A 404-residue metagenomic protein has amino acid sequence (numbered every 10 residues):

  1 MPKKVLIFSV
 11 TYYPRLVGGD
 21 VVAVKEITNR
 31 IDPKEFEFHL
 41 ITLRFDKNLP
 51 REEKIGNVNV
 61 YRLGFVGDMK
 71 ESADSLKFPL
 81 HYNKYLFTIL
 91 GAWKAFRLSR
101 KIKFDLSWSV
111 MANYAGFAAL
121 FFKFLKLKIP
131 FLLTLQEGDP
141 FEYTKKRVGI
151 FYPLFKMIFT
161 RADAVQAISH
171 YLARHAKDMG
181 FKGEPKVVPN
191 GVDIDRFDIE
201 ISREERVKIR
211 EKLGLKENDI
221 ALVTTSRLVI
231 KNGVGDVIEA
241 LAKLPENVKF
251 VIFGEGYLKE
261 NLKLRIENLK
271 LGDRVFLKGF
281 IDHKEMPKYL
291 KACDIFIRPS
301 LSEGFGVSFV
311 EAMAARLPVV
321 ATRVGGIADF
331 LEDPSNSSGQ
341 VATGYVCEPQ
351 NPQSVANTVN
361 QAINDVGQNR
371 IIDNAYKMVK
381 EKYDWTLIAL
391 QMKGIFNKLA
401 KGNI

Functional and structural regions predicted by a protein language model:
M1-N59, A242, T386, I404: N-terminal subdomain of nucleotide-sugar transferases
V22, I220-K243, Y257-E260, D329 (+1 more regions): A conserved mid-protein helix/loop that constitutes part of the nucleotide-sugar donor-binding site
N48, K84-A92, F96, F104-K128 (+1 more regions): An aromatic- and histidine-rich active-site surface loop
Y171, G191: Carbohydrate-associated surface elements
F280-I281, K288-C293: Short alpha-helical donor nucleotide-sugar binding micro-motif in glycosyltransferases
L301: Aromatic "clamp/platform" in nucleotide-sugar-dependent glycosyltransferases that forms part of the donor/acceptor
P318-A321, L331: Short hydrophobic beta-strand element within catalytic cores of glycosyltransferases and related nucleotide-activated
E332-P352, Q361-V366: Conserved acidic donor-binding segment of nucleotide-sugar-dependent glycosyltransferases
